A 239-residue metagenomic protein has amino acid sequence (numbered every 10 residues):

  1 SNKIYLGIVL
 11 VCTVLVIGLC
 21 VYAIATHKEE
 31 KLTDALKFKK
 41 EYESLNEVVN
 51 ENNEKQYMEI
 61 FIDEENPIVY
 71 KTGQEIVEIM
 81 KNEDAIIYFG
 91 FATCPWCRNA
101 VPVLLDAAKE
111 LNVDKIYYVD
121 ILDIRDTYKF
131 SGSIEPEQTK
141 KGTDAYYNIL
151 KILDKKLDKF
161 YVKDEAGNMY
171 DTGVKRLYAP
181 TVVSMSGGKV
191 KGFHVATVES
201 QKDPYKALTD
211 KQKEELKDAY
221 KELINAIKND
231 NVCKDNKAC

Functional and structural regions predicted by a protein language model:
S1-P67, N225-C239: N-terminal targeting signals for export/organelle localization
F61-Y70, F89, V113-D164: Thiol-based oxidoreductase modules, predominantly thioredoxin-like and allied folds used for disulfide exchange
E64-D84: A short beta-strand-turn-helix
M80-C94, L104: Short active-site neighborhood of thiol/selenol oxidoreductases, capturing the structured segment around
C94-R98, V182: The canonical Cys-X-X-Cys-His
C97-N112: Typically the conserved alpha-helix immediately C-terminal to a functionally engaged Cys/Sec in thioredoxin-like
I134-G187, K191-S200: Structural micro-motif
Y170-C239: Non-catalytic, surface beta->alpha helical segment in thiol-disulfide oxidoreductase systems
